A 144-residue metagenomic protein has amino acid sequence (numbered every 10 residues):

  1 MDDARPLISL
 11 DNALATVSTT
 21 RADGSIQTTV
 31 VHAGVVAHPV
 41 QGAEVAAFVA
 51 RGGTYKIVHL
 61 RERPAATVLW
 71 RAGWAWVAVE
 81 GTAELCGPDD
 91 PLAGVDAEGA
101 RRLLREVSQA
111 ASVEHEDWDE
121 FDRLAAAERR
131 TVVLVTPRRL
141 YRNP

Functional and structural regions predicted by a protein language model:
M1-D3, A50, E116: Charged, amphipathic alpha-helical segments
M1-T16: Short, basic/aromatic recognition patches
L7-I8, L60, V107, V135: A generic structural signal for nonpolar/aromatic side chains embedded in well-ordered alpha-helices
I8-L10, V58-E62, A126: Alpha-helix boundary recognition
N12-G52, V58, A66-W70, A78-T82: Short beta-strand segments
A13-L14, A65, S112, L140: Generic structural signal for secondary-structure transition and capping sites
H59-A66, Q109, V113: Short, intrinsically disordered, mixed-charge
A75-P144: Charged, gly/pro-rich active-site loop segments
